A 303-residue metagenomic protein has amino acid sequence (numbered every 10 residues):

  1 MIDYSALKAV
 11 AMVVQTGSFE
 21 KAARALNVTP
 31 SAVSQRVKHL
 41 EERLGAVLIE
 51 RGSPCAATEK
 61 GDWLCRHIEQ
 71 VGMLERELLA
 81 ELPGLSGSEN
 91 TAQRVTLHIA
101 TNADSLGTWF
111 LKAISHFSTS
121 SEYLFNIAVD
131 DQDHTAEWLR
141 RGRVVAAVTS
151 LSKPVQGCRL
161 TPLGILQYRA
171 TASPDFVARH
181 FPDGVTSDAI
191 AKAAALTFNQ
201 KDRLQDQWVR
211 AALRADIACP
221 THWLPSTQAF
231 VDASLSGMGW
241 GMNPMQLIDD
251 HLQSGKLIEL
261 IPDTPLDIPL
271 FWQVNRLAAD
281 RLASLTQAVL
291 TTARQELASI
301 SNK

Functional and structural regions predicted by a protein language model:
A11-N27: Short helix-boundary/capping micro-motifs
T16, A25, E41-V47, S120: Residue cluster at the C-terminal edge of the helix-turn-helix DNA-binding motif
T29, R36: Residues within the DNA-recognition helix of helix-turn-helix
E41-E59: A short LG(V/I)-centered, amphipathic sequence patch enriched for acidic residue(s) preceding the LG motif
R43-L44, L64-N90: Alpha-helical linker/hinge and terminal dimerization helices associated with HTH transcriptional regulators
A92-Q156: Central regulatory/effector-binding core of bacterial HTH transcription factors
L160-M238, D250-L266, Q295-K303: C-terminal regulatory
P262-K303: A late-sequence structural motif
